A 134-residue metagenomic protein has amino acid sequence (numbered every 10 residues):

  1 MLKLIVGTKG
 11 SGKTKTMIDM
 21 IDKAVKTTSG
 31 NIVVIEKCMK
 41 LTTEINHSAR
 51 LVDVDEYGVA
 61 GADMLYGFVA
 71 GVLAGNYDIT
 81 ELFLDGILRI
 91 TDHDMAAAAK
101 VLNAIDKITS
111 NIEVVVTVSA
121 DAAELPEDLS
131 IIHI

Functional and structural regions predicted by a protein language model:
M1-G71, E124-D128: Conserved P-loop
A24-T28, E44, L73-I79, D106-I112: Conserved catalytic network of the ASCE P-loop NTPase/AAA+ motor domain
V34, F83, T117: Generic enzyme active-site microenvironment
K37, I87-R89, S119: Short loop/turn motifs enriched for small/polar and acidic residues
M64-N103: Mid-chain, well-packed structural core segment of small domains
Y77, A120-E124: Active-site loop-to-helix "anion-binding N-cap" substructures in soluble metabolic enzymes
A98-A120: Substrate-engagement module of ASCE P-loop NTPases
H133-I134: Conserved small/polar residues in nucleotide/adenosyl-binding loops
